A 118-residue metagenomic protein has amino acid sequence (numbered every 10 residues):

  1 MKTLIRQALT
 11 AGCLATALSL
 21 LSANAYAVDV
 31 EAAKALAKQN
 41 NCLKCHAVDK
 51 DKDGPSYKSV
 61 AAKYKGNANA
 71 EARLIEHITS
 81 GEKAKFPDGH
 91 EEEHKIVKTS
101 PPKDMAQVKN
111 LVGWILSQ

Functional and structural regions predicted by a protein language model:
K2-G12: Bacterial N-terminal signal peptides that target proteins for export
A23-A37, K63-N67: Electrostatic cytochrome c docking/interface patches
D29, A33, D53, A70 (+2 more regions): Stable alpha-helical elements in mature extracytoplasmic
N40-V48, L111: The canonical Cys-X-X-Cys-His
D53-Y64, H77-K109: Axial heme c-ligation environment in periplasmic c-type cytochrome domains
V112, L116-Q118: N-terminal/domain-start segments enriched in small and hydrophobic, helix-friendly residues, covering either
